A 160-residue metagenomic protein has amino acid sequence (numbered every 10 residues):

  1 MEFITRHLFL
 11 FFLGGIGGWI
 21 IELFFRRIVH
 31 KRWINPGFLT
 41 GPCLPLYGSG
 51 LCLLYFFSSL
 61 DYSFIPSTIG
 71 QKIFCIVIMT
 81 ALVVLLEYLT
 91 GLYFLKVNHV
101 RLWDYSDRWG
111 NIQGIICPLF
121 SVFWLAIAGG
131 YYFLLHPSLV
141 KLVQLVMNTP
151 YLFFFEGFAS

Functional and structural regions predicted by a protein language model:
M1-S160: Aromatic-rich, lipid-facing transmembrane alpha helices and their immediate juxtamembrane interface loops in integral
